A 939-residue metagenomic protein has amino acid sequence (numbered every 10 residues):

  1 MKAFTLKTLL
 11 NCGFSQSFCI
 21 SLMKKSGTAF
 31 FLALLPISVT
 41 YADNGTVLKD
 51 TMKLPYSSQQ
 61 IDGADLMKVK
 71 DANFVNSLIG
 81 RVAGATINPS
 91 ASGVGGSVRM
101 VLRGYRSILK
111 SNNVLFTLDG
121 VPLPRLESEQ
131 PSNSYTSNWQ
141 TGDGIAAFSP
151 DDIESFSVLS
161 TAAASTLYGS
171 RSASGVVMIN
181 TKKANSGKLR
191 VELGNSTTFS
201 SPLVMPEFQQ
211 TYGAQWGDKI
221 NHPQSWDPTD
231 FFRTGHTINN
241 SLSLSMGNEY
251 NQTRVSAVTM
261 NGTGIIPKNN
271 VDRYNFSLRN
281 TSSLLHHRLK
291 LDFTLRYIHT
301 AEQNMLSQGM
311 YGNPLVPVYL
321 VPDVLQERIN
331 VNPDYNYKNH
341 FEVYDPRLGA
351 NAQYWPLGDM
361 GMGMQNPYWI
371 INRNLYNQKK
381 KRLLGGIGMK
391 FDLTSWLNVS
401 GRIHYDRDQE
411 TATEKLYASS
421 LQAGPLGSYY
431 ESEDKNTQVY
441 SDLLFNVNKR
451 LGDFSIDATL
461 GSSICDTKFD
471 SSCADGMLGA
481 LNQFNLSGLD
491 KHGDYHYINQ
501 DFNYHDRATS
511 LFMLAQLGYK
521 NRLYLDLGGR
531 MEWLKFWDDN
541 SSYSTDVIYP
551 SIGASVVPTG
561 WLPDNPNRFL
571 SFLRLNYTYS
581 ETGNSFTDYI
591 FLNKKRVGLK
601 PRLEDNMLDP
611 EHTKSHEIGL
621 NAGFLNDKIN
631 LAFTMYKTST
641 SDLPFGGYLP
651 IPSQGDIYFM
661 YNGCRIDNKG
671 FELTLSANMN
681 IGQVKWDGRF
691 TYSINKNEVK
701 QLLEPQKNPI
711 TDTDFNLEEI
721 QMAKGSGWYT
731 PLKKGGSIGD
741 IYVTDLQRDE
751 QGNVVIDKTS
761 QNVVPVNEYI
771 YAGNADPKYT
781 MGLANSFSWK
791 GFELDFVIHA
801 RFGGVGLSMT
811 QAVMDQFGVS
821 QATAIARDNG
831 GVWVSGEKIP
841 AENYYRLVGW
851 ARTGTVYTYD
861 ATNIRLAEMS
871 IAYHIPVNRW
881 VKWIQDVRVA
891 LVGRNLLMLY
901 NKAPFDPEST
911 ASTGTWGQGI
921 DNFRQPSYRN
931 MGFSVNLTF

Functional and structural regions predicted by a protein language model:
M1-F293, I298-H299, L384, S541 (+3 more regions): Short, small/polar-rich motifs associated with maturation and membrane association, primarily at protein termini
A184-L189, E249-Y250, L285-L289, N304-L306 (+9 more regions): Short loop/turn motifs that connect adjacent beta-strands in outer-membrane beta-barrel proteins
E192-N221, S307, V316, C473-D475 (+4 more regions): Conserved small-residue
S201-V204, S225-D227, T237-V258, G262-N269 (+6 more regions): Flexible loop and strand-edge segments within Gram-negative outer membrane beta-barrel domains
Q209-Q224, Y311-W369, E414-Y429, D470-N499 (+6 more regions): Surface-exposed loop/turn segments flanking beta-strands in extracellular/periplasmic regions
K219-S245, N377-R382, Q422-R522, Y579 (+4 more regions): Outer-membrane beta-barrel transmembrane domain signature of Gram-negative proteins, especially the mid-to-C-terminal
P228, R801-R888, V892-R894: Extracytoplasmic gating/loop element in the C-terminal half of outer-membrane beta-barrel translocons and assembly
I265-N275, R296-I298, N304-L306, R373-G479 (+5 more regions): Small-side-chain secondary-structure face that scaffolds active or pore-lining regions
